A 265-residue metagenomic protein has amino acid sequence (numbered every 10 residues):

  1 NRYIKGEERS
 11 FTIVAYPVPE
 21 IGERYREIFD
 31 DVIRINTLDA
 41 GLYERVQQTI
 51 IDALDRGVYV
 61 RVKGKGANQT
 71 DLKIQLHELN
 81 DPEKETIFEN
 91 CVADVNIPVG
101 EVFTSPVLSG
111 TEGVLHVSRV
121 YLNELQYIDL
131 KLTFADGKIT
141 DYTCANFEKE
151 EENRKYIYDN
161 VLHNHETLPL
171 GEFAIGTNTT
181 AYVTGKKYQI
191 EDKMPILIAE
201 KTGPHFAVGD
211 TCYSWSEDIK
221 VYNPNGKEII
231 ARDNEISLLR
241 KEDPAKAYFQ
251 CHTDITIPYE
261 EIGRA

Functional and structural regions predicted by a protein language model:
N1-G110: Active-site bordering "gate/hinge" segments that shape substrate access to catalytic or cofactor-binding pockets
V14, K63-K65, H77, S118 (+4 more regions): Generic beta-strand/beta-sheet core signal
D55, N123-Q126, E166, A199: Short solvent-exposed loop/turn micro-motifs enriched in small/polar/acidic residues
S105-N164: Long, well-ordered mid-to-C-terminal structural blocks that present hydrophobic/aromatic surfaces
G110-E112, Y127-D129, D136, L168-E172 (+4 more regions): Active-site lining segments that contact anionic ligands and/or coordinate catalytic metals
D141-E217, P244: Dual-mode signal for accessory low-complexity, basic/Gly-rich regions
T202, E217-D254: A hydrophobic, small-residue-rich beta->alpha segment in the mid-to-C-terminal subdomain of diverse proteins
A265: Conserved small/polar residues in nucleotide/adenosyl-binding loops
